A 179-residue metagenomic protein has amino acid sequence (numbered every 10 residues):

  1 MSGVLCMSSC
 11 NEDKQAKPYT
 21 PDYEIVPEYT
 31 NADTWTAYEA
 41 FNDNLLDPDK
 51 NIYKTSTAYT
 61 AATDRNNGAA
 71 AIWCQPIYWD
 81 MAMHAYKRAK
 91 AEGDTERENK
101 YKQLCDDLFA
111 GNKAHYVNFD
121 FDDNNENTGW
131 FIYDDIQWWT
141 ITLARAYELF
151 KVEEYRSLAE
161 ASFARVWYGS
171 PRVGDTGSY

Functional and structural regions predicted by a protein language model:
M1-G3: Sec-dependent N-terminal signal peptides
L5-S9: C-terminal motif of bacterial Sec signal peptides marking the signal peptidase cleavage site
E12-E126, E153-S178: Low-complexity, Ser/Thr/Pro/Gly-enriched N-terminal "stalk/linker" regions
A82-A85, T142-A146: The core hydrophobic/aromatic register in alpha-helical repeat solenoids, strongest for pentatricopeptide repeats
K90, A144-K151: Hydrophobic/aromatic side-chain positions at a characteristic register within alpha-helices of tetratricopeptide repeats
F121-F131, R145-E148: Surface-exposed, active-site-proximal loop segments in enzymatic domains
W130-L143, Y155-A159: Mobile, glycine-rich extracellular loop/lid and propeptide segments that shape or gate substrate/ligand access
